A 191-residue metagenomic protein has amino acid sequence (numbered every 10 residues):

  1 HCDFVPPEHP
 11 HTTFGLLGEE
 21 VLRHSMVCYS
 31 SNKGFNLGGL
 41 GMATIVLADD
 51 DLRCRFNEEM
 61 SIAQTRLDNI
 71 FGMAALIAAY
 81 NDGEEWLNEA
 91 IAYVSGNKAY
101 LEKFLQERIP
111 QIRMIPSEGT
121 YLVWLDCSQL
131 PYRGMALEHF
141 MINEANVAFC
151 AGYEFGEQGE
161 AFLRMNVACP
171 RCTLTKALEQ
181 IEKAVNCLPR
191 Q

Functional and structural regions predicted by a protein language model:
H1-L16: Conserved PLP phosphate-binding loop immediately N-terminal to the Schiff-base lysine helix in PLP-dependent enzymes
G18-S95, K103-F104, V185: Conserved core segment of the aminotransferase class I/II
G18-V21, E107-I112, R190: Short helix-capping segments at alpha-helix termini
V21, F140-F149, F155-Q191: PLP-dependent enzyme catalytic core of the Aspartate aminotransferase-like
S25, I112, V147: Short, conserved active-site loop motifs that form the nucleotide-linked donor/cofactor pocket
D49-D50, Q129-P131, P170-C172: Helix N-cap motif at beta-to-alpha junctions
I70, I77, Y93-E102, M114-C127 (+1 more regions): Conserved glycine-rich beta-strand-loop-beta hairpin in the small C-terminal domain of fold type I
